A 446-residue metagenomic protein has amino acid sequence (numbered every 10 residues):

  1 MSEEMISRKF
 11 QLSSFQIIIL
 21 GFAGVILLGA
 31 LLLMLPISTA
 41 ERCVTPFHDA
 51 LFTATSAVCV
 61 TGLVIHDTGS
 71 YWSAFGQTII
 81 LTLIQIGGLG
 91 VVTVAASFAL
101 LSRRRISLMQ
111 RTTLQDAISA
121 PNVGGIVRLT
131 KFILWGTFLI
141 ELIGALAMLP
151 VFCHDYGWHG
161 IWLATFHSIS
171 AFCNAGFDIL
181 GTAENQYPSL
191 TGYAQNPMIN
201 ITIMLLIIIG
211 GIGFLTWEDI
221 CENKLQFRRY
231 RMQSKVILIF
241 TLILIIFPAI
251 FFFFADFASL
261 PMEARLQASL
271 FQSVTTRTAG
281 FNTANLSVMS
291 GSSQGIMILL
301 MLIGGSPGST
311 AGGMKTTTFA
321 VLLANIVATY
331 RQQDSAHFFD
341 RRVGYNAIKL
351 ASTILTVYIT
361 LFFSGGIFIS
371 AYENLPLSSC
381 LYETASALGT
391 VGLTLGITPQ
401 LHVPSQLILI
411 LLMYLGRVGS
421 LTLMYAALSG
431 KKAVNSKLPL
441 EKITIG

Functional and structural regions predicted by a protein language model:
M1-G446: Membrane-proximal intracellular helices of multi-pass ion channels
